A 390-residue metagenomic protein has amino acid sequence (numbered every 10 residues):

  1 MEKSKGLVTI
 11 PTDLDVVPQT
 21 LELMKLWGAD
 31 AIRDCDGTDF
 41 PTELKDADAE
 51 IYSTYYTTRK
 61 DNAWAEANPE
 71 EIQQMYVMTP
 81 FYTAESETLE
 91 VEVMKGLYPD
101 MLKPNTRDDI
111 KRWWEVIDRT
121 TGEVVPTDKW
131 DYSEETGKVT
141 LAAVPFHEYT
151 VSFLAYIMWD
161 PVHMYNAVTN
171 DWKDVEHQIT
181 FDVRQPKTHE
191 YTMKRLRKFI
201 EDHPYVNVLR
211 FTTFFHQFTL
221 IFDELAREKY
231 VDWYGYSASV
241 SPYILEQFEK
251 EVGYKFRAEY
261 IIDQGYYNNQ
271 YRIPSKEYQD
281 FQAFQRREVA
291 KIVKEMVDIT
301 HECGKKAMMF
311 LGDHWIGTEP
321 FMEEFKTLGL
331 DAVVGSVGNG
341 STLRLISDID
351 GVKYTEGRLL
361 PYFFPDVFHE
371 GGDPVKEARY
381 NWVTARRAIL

Functional and structural regions predicted by a protein language model:
M1-L390: Glycan-processing catalytic domains of CAZymes
